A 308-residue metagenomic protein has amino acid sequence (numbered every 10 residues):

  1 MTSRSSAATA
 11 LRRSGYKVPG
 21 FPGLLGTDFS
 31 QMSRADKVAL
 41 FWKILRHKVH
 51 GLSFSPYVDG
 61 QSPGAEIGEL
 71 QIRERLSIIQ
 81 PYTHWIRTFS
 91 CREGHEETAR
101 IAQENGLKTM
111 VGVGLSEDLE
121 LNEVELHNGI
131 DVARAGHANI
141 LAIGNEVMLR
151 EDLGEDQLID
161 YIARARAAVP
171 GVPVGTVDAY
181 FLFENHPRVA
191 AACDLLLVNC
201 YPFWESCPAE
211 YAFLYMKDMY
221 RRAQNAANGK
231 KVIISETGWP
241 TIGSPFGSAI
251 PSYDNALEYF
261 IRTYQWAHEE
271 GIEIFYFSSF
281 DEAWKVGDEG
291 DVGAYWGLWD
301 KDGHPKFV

Functional and structural regions predicted by a protein language model:
T2-H47, Y57-V58, P63-G64, A249-S252 (+1 more regions): Aromatic-rich peripheral "rim/lid" segments of glycoside hydrolase catalytic domains that contact and position glycan
V49-V124: N-terminal carbohydrate-binding/catalytic regions of secreted carbohydrate-active enzymes
L52, I79, I86, L141 (+3 more regions): Conserved, mostly hydrophobic/aromatic
H95-Q103, N122-I130, D152-L158, A179-D194: Distinct, well-ordered alpha-helical segments
G129-D156, V177, F183-E184, I233-S235: Active-site groove signature of glycoside hydrolases
A138-N139, D178-M216, W239-P240: Aromatic- and acid-rich polysaccharide-binding/catalytic face of secreted or lumenal carbohydrate-active enzymes
R166-E184, G229-E236, I272-W284: Aromatic-lined carbohydrate-recognition surfaces of secreted/lumenal glycan-active proteins
Y201-W204, N228-L257, S278-G287: Active-site clefts of carbohydrate-active enzymes
